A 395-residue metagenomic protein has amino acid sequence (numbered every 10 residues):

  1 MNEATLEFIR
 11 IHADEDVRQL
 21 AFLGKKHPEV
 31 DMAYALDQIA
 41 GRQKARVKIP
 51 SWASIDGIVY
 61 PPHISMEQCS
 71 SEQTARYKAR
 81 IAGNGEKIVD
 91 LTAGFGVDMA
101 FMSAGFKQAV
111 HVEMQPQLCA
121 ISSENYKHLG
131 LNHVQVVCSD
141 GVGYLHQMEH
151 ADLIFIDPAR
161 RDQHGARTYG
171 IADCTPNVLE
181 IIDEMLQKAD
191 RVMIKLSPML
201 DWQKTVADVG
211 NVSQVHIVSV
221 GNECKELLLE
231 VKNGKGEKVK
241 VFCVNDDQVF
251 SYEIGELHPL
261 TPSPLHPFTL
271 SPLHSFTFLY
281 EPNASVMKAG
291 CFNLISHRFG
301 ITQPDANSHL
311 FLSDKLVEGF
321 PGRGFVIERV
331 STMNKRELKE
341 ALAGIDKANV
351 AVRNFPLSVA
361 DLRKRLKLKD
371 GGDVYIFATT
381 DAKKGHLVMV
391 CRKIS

Functional and structural regions predicted by a protein language model:
M1-S395: SAM-dependent transferase fold signal centered on methyltransferase-like domains, encompassing both Class I
